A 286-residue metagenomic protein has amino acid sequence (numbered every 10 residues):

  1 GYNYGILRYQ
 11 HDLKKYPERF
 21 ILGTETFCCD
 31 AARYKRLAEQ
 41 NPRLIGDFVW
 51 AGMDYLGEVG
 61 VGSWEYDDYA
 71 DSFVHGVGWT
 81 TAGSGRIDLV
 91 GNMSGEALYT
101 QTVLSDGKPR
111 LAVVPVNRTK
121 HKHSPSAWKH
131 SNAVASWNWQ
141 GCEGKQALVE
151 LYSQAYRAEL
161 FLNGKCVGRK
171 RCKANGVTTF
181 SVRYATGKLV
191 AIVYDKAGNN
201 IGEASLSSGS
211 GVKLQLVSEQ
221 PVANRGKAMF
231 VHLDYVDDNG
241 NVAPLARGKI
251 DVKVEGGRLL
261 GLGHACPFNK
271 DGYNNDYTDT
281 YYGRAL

Functional and structural regions predicted by a protein language model:
G5-G226, D238-V242: Substrate-binding clefts and catalytic carboxylate motifs of secreted carbohydrate-active enzymes
R157-K165, R247-L260: Extended low-complexity, serine/threonine- and proline-enriched intrinsically disordered segments
C172-T178, N269-L286: Aromatic sugar-binding surface patches on proteins that engage polysaccharides or sugar-phosphate polymers
A185-G187, G248, G283: A glycine-anchored, Pro-Gly-centered beta-turn/N-cap motif
K213-L216, V252-K270: Short aromatic-acidic-glycine turn motif
N224-G256: Conserved, compact domain cores that house catalytic/ligand-binding motifs in diverse enzymes and effector modules
L233-N239, L262, K270-D279: Flanking helices and flexible, charged tails adjoining ferredoxin-like Fe-S electron-transfer domains in multi-subunit
